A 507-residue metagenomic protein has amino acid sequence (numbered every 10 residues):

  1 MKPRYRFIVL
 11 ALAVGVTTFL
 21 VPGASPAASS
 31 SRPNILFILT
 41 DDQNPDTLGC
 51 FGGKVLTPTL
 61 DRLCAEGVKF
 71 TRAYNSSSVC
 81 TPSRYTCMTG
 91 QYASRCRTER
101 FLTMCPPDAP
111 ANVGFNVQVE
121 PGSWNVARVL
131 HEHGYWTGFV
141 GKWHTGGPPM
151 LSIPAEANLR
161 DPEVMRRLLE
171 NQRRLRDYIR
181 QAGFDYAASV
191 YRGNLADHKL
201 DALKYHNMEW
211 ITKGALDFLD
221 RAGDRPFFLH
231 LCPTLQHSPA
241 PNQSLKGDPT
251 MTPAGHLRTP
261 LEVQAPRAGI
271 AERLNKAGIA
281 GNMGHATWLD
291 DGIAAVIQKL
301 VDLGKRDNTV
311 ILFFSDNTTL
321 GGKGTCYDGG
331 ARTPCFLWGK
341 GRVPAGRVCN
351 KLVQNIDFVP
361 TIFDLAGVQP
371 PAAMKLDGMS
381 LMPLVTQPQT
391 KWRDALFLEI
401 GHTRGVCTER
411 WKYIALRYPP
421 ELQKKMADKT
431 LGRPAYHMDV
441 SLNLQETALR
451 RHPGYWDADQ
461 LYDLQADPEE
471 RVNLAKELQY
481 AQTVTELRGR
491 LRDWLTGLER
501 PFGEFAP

Functional and structural regions predicted by a protein language model:
M1-Y5: N-terminal secretory signal peptides that target proteins for export/translocation
I8-F19: Bacterial N-terminal signal peptides
G23-S29: Boundary at the C-terminal end of the N-terminal hydrophobic targeting segment
S29-P33, T40-V55, L168-A182, Y186-L376 (+6 more regions): Active-site-proximal cap/lid insertion segments
F37-I38, N44-F139, T145-P149, P154 (+3 more regions): Active-site segment of extracytoplasmic enzymes that catalyze sulfate/phosphate-ester chemistry
V126, K142, F358, L381: Short active-site alpha-helical segment characteristic of glycosyltransferases and processive polysaccharide synthases
G339, V406-E409: Active-site beta-strand termini and strand-to-loop segments that position acidic
W392-F397: WW-domain-binding short linear motifs
